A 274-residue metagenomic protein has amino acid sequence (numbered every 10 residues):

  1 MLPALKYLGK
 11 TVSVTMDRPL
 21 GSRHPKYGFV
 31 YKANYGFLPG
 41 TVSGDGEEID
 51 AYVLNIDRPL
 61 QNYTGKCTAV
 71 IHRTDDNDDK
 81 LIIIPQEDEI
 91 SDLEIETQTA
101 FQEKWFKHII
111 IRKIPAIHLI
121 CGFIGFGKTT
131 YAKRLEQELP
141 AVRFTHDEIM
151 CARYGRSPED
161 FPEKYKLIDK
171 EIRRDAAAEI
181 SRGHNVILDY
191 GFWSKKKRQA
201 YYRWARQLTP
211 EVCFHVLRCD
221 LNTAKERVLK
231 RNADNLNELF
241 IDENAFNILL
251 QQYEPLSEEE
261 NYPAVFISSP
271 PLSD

Functional and structural regions predicted by a protein language model:
M1-K113: Hydrophobic N-terminal alpha-helices or hydrophobic patches in metabolic proteins across all domains of life
I114-H118, R182-H184: Pre-Walker A (Motif I) flank of P-loop NTPase domains
I117, C121, F126, K133-R134 (+3 more regions): Conserved GTP-binding G-domain of TRAFAC-class P-loop NTPases and closely related GTPase folds
I120-F126, R134-L135, D160, K195-Q199 (+1 more regions): A structural preference for long, well-packed, hydrophobic secondary-structure segments
F126, T130-H184: Conserved substrate/cofactor phosphate-moiety recognition/catalytic segment in nucleotide-dependent phosphotransferases
E163-V212: Glycine-rich phosphate-binding loop used to anchor ATP phosphates in small-molecule kinases, encompassing both
K166-D169, R173, R218, E243-L250: Amphipathic alpha-helical transducer elements in NTP-driven molecular machines
L208-V228: Conserved phosphate-donor/acceptor-positioning beta-strand/loop module used by diverse small-molecule
